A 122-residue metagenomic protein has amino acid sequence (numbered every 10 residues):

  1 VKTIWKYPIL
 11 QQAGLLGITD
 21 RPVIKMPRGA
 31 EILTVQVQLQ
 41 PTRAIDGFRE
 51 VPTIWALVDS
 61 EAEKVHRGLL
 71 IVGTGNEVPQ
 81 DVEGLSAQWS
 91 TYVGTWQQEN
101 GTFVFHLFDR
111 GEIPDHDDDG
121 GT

Functional and structural regions predicted by a protein language model:
V1, I113-T122: Short intrinsically disordered terminal tails
V1-P52, E77-G94: N-terminal domain-onset segments
S60-E63: Acidic glycine-/aspartate-rich tracts in secreted/extracellular proteins
H66-D117: Helix-rich interaction surfaces within compact, conserved domain-sized segments that mediate assembly or partner
